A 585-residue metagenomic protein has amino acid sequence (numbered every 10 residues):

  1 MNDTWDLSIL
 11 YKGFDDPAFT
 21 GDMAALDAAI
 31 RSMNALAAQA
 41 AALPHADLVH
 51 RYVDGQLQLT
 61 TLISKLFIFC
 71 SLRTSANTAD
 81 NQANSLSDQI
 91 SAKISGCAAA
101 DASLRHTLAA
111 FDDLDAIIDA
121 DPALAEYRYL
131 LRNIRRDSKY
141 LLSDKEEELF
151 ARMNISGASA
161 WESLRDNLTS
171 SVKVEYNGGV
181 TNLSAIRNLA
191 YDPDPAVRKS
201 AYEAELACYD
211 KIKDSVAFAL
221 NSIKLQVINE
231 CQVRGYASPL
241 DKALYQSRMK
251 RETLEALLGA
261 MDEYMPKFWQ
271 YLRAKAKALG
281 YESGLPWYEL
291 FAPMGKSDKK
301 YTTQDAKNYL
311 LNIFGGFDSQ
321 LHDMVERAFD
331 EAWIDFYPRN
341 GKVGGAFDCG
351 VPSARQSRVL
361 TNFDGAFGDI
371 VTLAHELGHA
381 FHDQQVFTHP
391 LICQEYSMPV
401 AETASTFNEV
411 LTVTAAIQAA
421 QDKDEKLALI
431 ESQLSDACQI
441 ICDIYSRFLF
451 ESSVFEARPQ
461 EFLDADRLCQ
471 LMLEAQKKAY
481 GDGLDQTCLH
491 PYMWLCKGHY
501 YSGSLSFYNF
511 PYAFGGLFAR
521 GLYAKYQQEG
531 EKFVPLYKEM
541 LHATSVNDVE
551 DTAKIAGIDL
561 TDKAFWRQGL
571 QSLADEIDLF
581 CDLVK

Functional and structural regions predicted by a protein language model:
M1-K296, D582-K585: A well-structured
S8, L104, L130-D137, L141 (+8 more regions): C-terminal, non-catalytic "cap/extension" segments appended to globular domains
G235, D364-Q384, S405, V410 (+2 more regions): Active-site recognition of the HExxH zinc-binding catalytic motif
A278-G316, H322, D348, H382 (+3 more regions): Long, K/E/R/D-enriched contiguous segments that form extended
D298-T303, A354-A374: Short pre-active-site segment immediately N-terminal to the catalytic Zn-binding motif
K299-Y301, I334-Q356: Catalytic zinc-binding patch centered on the HExxH motif and its immediate surroundings that defines zinc-dependent
T361, G368, E376, L391-M398: Conserved binding/catalytic microenvironments
S397-E425, Q433-S435, Q439, G515: Post-HExxH zinc-binding segment in Zn-dependent metallohydrolases
